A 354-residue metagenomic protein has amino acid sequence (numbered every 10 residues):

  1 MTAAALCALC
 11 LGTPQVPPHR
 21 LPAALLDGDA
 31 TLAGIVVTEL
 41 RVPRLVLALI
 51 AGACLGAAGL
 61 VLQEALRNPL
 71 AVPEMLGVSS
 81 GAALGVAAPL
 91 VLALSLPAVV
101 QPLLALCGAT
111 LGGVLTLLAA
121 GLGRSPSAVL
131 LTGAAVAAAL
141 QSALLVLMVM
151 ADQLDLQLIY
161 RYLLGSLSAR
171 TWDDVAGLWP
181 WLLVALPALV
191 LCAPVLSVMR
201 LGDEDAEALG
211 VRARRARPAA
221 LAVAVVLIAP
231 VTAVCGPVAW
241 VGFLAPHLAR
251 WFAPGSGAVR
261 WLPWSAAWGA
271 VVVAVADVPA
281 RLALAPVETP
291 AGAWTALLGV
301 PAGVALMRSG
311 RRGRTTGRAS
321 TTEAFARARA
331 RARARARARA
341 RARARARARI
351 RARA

Functional and structural regions predicted by a protein language model:
M1-A328, I350-A354: Alpha-helical transmembrane segments in inner-membrane proteins
R327-R353: Long, low-complexity Q/N-rich tracts
